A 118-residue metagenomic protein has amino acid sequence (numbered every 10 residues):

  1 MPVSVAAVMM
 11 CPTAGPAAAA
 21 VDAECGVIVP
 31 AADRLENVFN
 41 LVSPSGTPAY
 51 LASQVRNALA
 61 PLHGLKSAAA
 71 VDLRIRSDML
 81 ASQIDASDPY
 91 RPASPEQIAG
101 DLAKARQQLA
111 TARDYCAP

Functional and structural regions predicted by a protein language model:
M1-V3: Bacterial N-terminal signal peptides that target proteins for export
V5-E24: C-terminal region of N-terminal signal peptides and the immediate post-cleavage residues of exported proteins
E24-A86, S94-Q97, K104-A110: Alpha-helical segments in soluble extracytoplasmic regions
A110-P118: A charged, solvent-exposed segment within the mature domains of Sec-exported extracytoplasmic proteins
